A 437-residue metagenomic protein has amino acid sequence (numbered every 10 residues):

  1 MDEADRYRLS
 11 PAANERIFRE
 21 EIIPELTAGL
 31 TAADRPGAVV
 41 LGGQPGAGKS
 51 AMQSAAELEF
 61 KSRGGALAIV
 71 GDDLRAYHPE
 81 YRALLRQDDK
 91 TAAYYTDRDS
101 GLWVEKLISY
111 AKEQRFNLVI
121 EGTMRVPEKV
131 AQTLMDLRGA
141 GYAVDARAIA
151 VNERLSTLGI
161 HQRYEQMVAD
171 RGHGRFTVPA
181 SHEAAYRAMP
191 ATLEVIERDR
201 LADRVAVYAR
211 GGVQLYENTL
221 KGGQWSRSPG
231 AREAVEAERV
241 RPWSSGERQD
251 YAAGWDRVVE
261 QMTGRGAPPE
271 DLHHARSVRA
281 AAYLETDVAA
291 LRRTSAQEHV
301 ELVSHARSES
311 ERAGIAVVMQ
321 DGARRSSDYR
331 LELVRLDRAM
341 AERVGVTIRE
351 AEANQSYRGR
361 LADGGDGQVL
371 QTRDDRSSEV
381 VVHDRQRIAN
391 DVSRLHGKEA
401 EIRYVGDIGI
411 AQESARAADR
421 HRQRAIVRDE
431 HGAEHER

Functional and structural regions predicted by a protein language model:
M1-T31: N-terminal pre-Walker A segment at the start of P-loop NTPase domains
Q44-P45: The conserved Walker
K49: Conserved lysine of the Walker
M52: Hydrophobic positions on the alpha1 helix immediately C-terminal to the Walker A/P-loop
R63-M135: Conserved nucleotide-sensing/catalytic segment adjacent to the nucleotide-binding pocket in NTP-handling enzymes
Y142-A188: A glycine- and Lys/Arg-enriched "phosphate-lid" helix/loop adjacent to the NTP-binding pocket of small-molecule kinases
G174-E217, A234, V240: Small-molecule kinase domains that catalyze NTP-dependent phosphoryl transfer to phosphate-bearing small molecules
Y216-R437: Extended intrinsically disordered terminal tails
